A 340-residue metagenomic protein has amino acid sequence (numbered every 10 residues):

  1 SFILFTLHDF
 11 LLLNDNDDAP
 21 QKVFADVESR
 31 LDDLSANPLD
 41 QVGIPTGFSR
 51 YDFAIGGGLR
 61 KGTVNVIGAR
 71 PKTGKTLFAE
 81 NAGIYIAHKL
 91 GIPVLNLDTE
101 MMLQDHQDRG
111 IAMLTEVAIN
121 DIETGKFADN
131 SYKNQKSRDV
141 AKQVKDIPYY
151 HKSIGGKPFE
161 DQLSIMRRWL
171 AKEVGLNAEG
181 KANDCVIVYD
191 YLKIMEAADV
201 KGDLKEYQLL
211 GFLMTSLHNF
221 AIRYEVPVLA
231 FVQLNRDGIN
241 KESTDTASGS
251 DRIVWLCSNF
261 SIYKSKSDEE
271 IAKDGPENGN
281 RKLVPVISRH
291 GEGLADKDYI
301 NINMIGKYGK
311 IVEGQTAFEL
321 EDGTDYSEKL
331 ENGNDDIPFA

Functional and structural regions predicted by a protein language model:
S1-K61, K142-K145, F220, G293-A295 (+2 more regions): Core recognition of P-loop NTPase motor domains used across DNA-transaction enzymes
L4-N14, Q21, D26, D129 (+9 more regions): Intrinsically disordered, low-complexity regions enriched in small/polar residues
A25, E116, N120-F127, A141-V144 (+4 more regions): C-terminal regions of RecA-like/P-loop NTPase motor modules
T46-S49, N65, Y149, L283 (+2 more regions): A broad, low-specificity signal marking well-ordered, structured residues that form hydrophobic/aromatic
F48, F53-F231, D237-I239, D245: Glycine-rich nucleotide-phosphate-binding loops and adjacent flexible coil segments
